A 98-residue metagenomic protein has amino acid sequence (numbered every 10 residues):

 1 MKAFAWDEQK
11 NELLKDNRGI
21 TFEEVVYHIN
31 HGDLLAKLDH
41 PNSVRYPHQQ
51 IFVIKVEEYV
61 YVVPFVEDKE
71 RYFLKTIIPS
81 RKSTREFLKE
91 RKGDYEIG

Functional and structural regions predicted by a protein language model:
M1-G98: Ribonuclease/tRNase effector modules and their secretory precursors
